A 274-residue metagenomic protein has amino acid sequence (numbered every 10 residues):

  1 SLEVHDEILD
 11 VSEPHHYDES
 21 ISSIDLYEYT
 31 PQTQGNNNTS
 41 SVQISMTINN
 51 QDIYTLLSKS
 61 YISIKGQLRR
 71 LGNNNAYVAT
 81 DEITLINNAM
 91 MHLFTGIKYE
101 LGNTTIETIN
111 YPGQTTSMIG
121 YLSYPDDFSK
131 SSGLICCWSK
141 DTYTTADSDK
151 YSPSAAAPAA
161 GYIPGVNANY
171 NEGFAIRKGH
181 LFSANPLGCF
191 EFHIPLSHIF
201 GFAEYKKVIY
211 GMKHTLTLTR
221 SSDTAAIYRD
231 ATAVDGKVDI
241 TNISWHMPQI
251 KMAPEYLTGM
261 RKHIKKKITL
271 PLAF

Functional and structural regions predicted by a protein language model:
S1-F274: Short, low-complexity Pro/Thr/Gly
